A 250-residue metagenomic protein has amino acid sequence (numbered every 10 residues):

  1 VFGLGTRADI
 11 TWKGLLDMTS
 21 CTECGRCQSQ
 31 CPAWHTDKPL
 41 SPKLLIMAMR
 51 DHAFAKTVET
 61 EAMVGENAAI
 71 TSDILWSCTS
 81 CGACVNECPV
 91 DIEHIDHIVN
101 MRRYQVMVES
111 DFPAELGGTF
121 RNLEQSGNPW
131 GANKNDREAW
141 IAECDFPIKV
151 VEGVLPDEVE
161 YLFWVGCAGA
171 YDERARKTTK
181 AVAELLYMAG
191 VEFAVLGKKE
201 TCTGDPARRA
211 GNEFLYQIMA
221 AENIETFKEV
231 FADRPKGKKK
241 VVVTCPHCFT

Functional and structural regions predicted by a protein language model:
F2-P39, S80: Non-transmembrane accessory domains of multi-pass membrane transporters/channels
D9-M18, L40-I46, A53-F249: Iron-sulfur-cluster electron-transfer modules
